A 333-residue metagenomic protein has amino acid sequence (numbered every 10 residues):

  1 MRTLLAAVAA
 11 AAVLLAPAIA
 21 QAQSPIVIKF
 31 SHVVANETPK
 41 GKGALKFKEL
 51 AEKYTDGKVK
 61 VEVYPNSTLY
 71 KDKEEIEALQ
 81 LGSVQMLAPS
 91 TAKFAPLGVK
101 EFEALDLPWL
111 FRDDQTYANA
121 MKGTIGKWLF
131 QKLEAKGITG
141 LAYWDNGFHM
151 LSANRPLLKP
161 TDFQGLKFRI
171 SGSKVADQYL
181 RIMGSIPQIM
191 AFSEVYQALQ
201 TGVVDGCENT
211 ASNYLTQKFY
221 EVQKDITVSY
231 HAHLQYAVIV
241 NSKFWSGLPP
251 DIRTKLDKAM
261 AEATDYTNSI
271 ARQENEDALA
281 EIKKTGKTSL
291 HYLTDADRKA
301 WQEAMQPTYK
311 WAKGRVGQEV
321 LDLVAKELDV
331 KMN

Functional and structural regions predicted by a protein language model:
M1-V8: Bacterial N-terminal signal peptides that target proteins for export
L15-A22: Sec/Tat signal peptide C-region and signal peptidase I cleavage site
Q23-T116, T124-K127, Q131-N333: N-terminal secretory/targeting leader peptides
N119: Short beta-strand-centered segments that line the small-molecule binding cleft or hinge of alpha/beta clamshell
